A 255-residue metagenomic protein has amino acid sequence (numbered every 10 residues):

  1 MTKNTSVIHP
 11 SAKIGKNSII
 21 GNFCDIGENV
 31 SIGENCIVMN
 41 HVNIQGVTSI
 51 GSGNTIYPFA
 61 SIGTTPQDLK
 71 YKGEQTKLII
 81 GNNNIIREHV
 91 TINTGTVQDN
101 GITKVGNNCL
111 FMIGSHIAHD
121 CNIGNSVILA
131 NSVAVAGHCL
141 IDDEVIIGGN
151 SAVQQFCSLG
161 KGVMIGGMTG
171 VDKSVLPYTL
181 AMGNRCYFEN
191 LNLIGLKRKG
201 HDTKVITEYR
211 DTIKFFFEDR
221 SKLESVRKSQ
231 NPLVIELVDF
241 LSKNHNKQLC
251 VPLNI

Functional and structural regions predicted by a protein language model:
M1-T5, P10, K16-N17, G53 (+6 more regions): Terminal amphipathic alpha-helical/low-complexity segments used for targeting or macromolecular assembly
T2-Y187: Structural signal for interior beta-strand "rungs" in well-ordered beta-sheet cores of soluble enzyme domains
